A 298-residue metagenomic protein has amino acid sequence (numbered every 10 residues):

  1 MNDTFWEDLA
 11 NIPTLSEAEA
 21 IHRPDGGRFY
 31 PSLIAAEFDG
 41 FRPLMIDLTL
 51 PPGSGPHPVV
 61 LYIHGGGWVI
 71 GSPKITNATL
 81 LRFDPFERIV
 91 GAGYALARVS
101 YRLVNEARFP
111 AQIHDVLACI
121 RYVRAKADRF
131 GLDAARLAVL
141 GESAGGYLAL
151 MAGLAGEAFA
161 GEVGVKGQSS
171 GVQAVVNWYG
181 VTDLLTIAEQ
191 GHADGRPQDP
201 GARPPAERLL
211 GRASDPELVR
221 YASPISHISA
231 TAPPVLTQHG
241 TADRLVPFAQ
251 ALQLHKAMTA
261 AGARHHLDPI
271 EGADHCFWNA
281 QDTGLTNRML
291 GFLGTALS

Functional and structural regions predicted by a protein language model:
M1-S298: Alpha/beta-hydrolase superfamily serine-hydrolase fold, recognizing
